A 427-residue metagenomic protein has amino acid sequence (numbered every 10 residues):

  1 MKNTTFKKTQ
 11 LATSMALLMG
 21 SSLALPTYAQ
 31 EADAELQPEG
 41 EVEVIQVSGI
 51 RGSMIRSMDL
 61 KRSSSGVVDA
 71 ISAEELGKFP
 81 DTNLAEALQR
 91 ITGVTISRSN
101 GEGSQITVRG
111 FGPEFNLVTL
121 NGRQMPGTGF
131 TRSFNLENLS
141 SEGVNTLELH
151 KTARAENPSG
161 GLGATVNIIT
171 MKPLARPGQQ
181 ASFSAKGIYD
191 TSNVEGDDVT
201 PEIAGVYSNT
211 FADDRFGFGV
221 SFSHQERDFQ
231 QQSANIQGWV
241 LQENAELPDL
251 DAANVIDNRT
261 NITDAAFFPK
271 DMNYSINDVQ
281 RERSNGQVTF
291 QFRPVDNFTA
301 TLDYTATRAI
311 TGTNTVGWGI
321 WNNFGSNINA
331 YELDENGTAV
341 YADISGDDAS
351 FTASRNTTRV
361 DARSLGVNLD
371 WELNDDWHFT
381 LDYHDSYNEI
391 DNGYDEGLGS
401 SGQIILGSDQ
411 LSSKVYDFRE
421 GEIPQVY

Functional and structural regions predicted by a protein language model:
M1-D81, A85-G93: N-terminal Sec signal peptide and the immediately downstream disordered periplasmic leader that contains the TonB box
L76, L88, L147-E148, V166-I168: Non-catalytic regulatory/gating segments with a bias toward low-complexity or hydrophobic composition
L84-A87, S104-T107, T119, N135 (+2 more regions): N-terminal periplasmic accessory domains that precede and gate Gram-negative outer-membrane beta-barrel machines
A85-Q124, K151: Extracytoplasmic beta-strand/coil segments of soluble accessory domains associated with Gram-negative outer-membrane
R123-K151, G205: Short acidic/polar hinge/loop motifs at secondary-structure boundaries that mediate gating or recognition
F130, L149-H150, K186-D190, F267-Y274 (+1 more regions): Extracytoplasmic loops and strand-loop junctions of Gram-negative outer membrane beta-barrel proteins
G196-F324, T357-S386: Transmembrane beta-barrel wall of Gram-negative outer-membrane proteins
G312-V360, H384-Y427: Surface-exposed, low-complexity loop segments enriched in small/polar and acidic residues
